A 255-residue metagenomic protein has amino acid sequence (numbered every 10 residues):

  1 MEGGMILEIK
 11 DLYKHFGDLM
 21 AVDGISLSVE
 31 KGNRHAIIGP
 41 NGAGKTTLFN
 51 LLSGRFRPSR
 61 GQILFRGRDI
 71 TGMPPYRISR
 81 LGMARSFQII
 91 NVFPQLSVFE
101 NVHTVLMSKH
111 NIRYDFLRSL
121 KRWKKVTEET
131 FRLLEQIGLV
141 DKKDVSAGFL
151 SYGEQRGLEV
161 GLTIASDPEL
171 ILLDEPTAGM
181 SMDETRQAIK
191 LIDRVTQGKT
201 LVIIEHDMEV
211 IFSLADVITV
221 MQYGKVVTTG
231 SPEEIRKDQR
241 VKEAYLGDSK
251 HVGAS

Functional and structural regions predicted by a protein language model:
E2-S255: Glycine-rich phosphate-binding loops of nucleotide-dependent enzymes
